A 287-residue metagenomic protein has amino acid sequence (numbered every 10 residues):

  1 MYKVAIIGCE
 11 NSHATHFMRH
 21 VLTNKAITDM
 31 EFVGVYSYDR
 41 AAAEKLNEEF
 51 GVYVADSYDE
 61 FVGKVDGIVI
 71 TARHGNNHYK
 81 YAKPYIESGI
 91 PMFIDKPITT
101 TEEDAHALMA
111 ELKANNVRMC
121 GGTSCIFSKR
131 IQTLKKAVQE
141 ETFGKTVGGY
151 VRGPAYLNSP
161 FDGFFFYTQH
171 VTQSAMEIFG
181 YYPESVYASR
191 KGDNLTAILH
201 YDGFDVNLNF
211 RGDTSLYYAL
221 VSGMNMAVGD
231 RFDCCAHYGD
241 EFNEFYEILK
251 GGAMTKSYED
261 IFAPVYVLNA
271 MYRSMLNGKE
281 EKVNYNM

Functional and structural regions predicted by a protein language model:
M1-E49: N-terminal Rossmann-like dinucleotide-binding module
V33, V65-D66, V147: Conserved acidic residues
K45-Y53, E60, K64, I68-A72 (+1 more regions): C-terminal helix-rich "cap/oligomerization" subdomain common to oxidoreductases
F50-M109: Beta-loop-alpha module in the N-terminal Rossmann-like domain of NAD(P)-dependent dehydrogenases, especially those
T99-N158: A contiguous active-site-proximal alpha/beta segment in oxidoreductase catalytic domains
V151-L216, E259-Y266: Rossmann-like dinucleotide-binding domain that binds NAD(P)(H)
T214-A253: Interdomain hinge/lid region at the active-site interface of Rossmann-like NAD(P)-dependent oxidoreductases
